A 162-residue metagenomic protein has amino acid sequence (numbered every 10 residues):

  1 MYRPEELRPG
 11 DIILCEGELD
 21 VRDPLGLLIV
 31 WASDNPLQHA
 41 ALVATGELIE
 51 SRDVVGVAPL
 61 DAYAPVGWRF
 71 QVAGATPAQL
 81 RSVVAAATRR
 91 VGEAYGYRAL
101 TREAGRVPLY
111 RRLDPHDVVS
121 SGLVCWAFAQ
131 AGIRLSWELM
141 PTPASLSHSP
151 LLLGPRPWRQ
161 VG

Functional and structural regions predicted by a protein language model:
I12-A75, E103-R112, R134: Glycine-rich catalytic cores of cysteine/serine-nucleophile enzymes that process amide/ester linkages in cell-envelope
G17, A87-Y95, F128-G132: Sec/Tat-exported extracytoplasmic proteins
D34, T76-L80, L113, D117 (+1 more regions): Solvent-exposed, acidic/flexible segments
P77-E103: A structural motif
R102-G162: Activation targets extended, charge/polar-rich intrinsically disordered C-terminal tails
